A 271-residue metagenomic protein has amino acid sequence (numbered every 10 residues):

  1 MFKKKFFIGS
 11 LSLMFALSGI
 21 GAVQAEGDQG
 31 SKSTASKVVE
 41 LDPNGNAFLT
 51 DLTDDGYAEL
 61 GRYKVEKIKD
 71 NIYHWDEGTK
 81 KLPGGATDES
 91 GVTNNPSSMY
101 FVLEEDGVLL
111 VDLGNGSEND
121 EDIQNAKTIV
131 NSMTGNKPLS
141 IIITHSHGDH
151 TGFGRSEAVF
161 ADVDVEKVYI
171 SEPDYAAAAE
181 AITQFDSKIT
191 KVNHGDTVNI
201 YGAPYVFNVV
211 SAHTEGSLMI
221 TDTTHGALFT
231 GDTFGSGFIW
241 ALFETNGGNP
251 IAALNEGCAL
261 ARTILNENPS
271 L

Functional and structural regions predicted by a protein language model:
M1-G9: Bacterial Sec-dependent N-terminal signal peptides
S10-S18: Bacterial N-terminal signal peptides
L17-T34: Sec-dependent signal peptide cleavage junction
A58, K64-I68, V102, H194-I200: Short acidic-hydrophobic surface loop/beta-edge motif
Y63-S132, M219-D232, S236: Conserved beta-strand hairpin/beta-sheet module of binuclear metal-dependent hydrolase folds, prominently
K69-H74, G195, G202-N208: Short, hydrophobic/aromatic-rich segments at coil-to-beta transitions
V108, N115-E118, T197, P204-L271: Metallo-beta-lactamase
N115-Y201: Active-site HxH/HxHxD metal-binding segment of metal-dependent hydrolases
